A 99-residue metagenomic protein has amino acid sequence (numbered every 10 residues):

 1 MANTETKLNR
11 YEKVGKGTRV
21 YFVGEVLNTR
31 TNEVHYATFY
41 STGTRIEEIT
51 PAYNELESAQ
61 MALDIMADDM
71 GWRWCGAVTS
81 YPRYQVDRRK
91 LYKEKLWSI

Functional and structural regions predicted by a protein language model:
M1-S41, C75-I99: Short N-terminal "domain-start" leader segments that mark the transition from disordered tails or signal peptides into
T31, E57-S58, G71: Generic alpha-helical propensity signal that fires on short helical segments and nearby coil/disordered stretches
F39-M61: A short, exposed loop/beta-hairpin motif centered on an aromatic-Gly-Thr core
D64-A77: Short arginine-rich
